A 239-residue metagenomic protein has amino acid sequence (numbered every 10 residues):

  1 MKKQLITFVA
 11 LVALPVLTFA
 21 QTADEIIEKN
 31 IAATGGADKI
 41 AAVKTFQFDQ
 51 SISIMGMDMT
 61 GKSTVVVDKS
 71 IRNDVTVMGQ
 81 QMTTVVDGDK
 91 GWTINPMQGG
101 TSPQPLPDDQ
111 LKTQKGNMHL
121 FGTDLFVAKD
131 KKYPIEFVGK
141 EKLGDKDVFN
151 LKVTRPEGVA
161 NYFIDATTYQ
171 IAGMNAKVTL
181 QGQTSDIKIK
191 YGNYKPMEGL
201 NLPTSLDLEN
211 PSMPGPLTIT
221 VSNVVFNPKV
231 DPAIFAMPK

Functional and structural regions predicted by a protein language model:
M1-A23: Bacterial Sec-dependent N-terminal signal peptides
F19-A32, K39, T93-G158, T179-S185 (+1 more regions): Flexible, processing/modification-adjacent segments and terminal tails in exported/periplasmic/extracellular proteins
D24-G99, F137: N-terminal mature ectodomain segment of secretory-pathway/periplasmic proteins
T45, K132-P134, T218: A residue-level signal for beta-strand positions that form part of recognition/binding surfaces within mature
Q47-S51, D74, W92, K140 (+3 more regions): Residue-level detector of beta-strand face positions
I54, V77, L143-G144, M197: Structural motif
S63-S70, D87-K90, Q110, D165-T168 (+2 more regions): A short, sequence-level motif marking secondary-structure junctions
G144-M237: Gly/Pro-enriched, hydrophobic low-complexity segments that function as extracytoplasmic propeptides/linkers
